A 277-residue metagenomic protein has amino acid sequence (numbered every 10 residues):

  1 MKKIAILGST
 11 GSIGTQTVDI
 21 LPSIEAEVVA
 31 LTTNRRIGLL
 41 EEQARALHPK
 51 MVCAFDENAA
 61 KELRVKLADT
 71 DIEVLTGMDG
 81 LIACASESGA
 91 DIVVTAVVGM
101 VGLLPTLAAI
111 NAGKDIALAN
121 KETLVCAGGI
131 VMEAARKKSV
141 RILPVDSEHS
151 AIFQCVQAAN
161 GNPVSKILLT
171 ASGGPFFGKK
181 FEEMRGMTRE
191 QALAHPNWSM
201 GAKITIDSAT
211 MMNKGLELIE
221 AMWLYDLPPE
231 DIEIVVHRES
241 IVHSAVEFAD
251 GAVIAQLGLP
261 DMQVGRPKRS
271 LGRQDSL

Functional and structural regions predicted by a protein language model:
M1-L277: Catalytic, metal-anchored helix/loop core of enzyme active sites in primary metabolism
